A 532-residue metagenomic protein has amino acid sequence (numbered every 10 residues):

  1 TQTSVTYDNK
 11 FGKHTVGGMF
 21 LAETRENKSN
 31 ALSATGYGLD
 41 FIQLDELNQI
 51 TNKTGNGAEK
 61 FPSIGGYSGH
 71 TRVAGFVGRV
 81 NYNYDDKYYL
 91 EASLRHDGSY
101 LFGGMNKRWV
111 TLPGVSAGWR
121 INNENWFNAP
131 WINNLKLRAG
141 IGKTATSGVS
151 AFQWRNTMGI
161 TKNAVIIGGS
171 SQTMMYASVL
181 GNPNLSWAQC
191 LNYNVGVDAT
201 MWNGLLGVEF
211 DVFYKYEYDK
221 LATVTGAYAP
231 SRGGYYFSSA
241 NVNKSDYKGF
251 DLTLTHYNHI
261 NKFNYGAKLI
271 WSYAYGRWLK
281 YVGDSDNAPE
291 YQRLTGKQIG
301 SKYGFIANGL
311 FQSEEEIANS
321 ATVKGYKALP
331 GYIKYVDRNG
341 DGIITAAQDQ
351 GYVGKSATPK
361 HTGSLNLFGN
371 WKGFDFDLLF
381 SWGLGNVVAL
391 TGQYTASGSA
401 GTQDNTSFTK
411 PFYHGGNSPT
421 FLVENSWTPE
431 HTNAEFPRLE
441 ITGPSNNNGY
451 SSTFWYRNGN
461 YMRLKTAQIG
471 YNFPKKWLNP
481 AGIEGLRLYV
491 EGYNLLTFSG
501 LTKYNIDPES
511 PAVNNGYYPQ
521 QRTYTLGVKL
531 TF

Functional and structural regions predicted by a protein language model:
T1-K302, N447-F532: Extracellular/periplasmic, surface-exposed regions of secreted and cell-surface proteins
M19, K28-N30, G148, E315 (+2 more regions): Short helix/loop capping segments that flank catalytic or ligand/cofactor-binding pockets
S33-G38, N243, Y257-A357, V388 (+2 more regions): Conserved small-residue
S99, L384-G482, L486-R487: Extracytoplasmic gating/loop element in the C-terminal half of outer-membrane beta-barrel translocons and assembly
W278, D349, P359-K372, K465-G470: Conserved SET/PR-domain catalytic core that frames the SAM/AdoMet-binding pocket
G354-T391: Glycine-rich, aromatic-lined ligand/substrate-binding cores of catalytic and carbohydrate-binding domains
